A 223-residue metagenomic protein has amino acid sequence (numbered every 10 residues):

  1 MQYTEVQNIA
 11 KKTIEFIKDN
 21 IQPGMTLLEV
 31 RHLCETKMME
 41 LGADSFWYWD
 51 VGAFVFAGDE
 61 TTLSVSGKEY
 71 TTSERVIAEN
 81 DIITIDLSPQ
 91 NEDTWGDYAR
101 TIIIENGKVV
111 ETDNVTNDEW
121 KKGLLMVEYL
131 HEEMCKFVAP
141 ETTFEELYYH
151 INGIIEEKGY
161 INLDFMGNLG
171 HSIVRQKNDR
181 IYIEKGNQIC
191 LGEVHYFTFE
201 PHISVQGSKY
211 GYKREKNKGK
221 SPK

Functional and structural regions predicted by a protein language model:
M1-K223: Active-site neighborhoods and metal-handling regions in enzymes and metal-associated proteins
